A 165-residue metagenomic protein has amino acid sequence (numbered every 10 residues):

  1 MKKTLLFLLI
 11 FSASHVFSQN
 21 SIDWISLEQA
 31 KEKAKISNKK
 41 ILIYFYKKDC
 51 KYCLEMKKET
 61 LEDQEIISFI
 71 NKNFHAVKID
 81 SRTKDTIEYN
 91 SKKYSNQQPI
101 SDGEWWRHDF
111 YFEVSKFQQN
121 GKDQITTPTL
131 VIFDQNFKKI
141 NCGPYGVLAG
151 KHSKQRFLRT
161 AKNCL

Functional and structural regions predicted by a protein language model:
M1-S21: Bacterial Sec-dependent N-terminal signal peptides
Q19-I22, K35, Q119-L165: Non-globular targeting/processing and membrane-anchoring segments
D23-I41, I70: A short beta-strand-turn-helix
L27, Q64-I67, N71-K139, R159-T160: Thioredoxin-like thiol-disulfide oxidoreductase module
S37-K51: Short active-site neighborhood of thiol/selenol oxidoreductases, capturing the structured segment around
K47-L61: Conserved redox-active cysteine motifs that mediate thiol-disulfide chemistry, especially di-cysteine Cys-X(1-2)-Cys
L54-M56, Y89, N141-Y145: Short, solvent-exposed loop/turn and secondary-structure capping segments
